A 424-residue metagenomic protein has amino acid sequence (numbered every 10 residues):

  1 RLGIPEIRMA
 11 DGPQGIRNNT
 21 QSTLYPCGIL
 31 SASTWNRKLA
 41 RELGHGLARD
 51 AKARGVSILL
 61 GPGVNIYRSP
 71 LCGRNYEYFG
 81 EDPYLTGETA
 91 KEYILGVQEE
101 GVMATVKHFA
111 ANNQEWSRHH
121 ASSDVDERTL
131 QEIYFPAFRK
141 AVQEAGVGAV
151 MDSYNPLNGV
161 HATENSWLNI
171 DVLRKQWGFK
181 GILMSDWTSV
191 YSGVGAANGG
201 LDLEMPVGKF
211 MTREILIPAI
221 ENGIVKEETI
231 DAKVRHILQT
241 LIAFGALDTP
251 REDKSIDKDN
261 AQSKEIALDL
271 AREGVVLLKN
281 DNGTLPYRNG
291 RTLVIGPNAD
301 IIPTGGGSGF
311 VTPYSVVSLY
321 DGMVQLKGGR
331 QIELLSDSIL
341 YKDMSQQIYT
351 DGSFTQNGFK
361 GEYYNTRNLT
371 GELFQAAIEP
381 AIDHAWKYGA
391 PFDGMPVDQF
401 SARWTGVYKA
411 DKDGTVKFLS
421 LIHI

Functional and structural regions predicted by a protein language model:
R1-T415: Glycoside hydrolase catalytic-domain context in secreted enzymes
I422-I424: Conserved small/polar residues in nucleotide/adenosyl-binding loops
